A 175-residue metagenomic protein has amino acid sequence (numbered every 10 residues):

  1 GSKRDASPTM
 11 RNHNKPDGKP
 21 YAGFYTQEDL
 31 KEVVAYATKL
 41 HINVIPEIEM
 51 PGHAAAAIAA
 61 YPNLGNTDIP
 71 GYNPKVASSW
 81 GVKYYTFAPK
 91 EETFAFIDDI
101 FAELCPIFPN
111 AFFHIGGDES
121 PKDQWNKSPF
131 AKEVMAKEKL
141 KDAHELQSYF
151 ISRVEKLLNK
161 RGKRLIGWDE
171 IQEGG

Functional and structural regions predicted by a protein language model:
G1-K163: Substrate-binding cleft of carbohydrate-active enzyme catalytic domains
A59, Q172-G175: Beta-rich nucleic-acid/ligand-interaction surfaces
R164, W168-Q172: Surface-exposed extracellular loop regions of Gram-negative outer-membrane beta-barrel proteins
